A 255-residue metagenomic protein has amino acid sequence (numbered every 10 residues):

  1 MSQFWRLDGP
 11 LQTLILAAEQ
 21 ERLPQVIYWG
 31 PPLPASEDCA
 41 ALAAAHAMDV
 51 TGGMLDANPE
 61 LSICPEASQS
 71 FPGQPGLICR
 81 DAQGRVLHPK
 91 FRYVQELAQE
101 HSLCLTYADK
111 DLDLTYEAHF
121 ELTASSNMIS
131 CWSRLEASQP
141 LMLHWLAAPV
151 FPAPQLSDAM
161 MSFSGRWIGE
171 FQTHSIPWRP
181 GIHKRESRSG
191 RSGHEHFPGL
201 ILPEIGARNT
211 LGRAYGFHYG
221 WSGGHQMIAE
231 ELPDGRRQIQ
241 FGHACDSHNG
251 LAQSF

Functional and structural regions predicted by a protein language model:
Q3-R6, P10, L14, P24-N249: Polysaccharide-binding surfaces and accessory modules of carbohydrate-active proteins
A17: Contiguous, structured surface segment used for ligand recognition
A252-S254: Loop/turn positions that initiate beta-strands
